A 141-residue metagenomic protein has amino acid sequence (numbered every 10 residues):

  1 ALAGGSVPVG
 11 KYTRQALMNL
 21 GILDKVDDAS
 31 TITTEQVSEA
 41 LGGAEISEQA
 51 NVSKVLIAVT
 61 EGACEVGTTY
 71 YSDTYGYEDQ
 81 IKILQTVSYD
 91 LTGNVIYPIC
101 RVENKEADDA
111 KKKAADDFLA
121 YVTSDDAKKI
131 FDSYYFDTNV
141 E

Functional and structural regions predicted by a protein language model:
A1-E141: Exported/periplasmic ABC-transporter solute-binding proteins
